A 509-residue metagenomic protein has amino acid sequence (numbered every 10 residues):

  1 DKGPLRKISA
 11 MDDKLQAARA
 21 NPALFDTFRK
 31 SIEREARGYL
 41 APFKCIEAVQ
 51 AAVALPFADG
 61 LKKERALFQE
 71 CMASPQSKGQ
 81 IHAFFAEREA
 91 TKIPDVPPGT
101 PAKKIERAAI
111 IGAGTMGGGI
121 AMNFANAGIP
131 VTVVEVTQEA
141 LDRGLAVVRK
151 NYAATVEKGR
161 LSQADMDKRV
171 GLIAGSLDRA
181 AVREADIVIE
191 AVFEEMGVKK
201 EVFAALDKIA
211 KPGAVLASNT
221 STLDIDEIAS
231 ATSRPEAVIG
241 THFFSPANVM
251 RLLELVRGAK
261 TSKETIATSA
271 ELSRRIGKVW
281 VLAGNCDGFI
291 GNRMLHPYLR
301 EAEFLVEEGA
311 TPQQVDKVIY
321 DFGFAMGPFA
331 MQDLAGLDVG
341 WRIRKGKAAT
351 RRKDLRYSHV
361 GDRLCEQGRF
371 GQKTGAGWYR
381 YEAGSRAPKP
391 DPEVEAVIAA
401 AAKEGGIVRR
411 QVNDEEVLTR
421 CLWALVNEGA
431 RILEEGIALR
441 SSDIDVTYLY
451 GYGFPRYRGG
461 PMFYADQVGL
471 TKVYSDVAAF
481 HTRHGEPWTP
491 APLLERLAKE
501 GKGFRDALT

Functional and structural regions predicted by a protein language model:
D1-T509: N-terminal glycine-rich phosphate-binding loop for ADP-containing cofactors
